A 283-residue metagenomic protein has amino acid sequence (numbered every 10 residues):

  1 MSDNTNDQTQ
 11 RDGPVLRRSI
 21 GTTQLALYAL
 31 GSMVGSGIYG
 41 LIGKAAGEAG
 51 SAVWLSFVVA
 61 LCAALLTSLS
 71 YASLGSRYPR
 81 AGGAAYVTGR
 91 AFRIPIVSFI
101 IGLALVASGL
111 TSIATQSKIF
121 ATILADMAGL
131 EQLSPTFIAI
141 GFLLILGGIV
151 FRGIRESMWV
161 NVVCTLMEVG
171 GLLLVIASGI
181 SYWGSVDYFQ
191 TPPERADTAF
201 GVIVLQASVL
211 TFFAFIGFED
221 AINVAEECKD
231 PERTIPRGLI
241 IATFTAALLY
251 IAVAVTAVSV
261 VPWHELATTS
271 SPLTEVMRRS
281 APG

Functional and structural regions predicted by a protein language model:
M1-G43, G47-S51, L65-L69, A81: Membrane-interface "cap" regions at the ends of multi-pass membrane proteins
D3, D7-R17, W54, G129-G141 (+1 more regions): Helix-loop-helix junctions that connect adjacent transmembrane segments in multi-pass membrane transporters
T22-G31, I38, L55, Y71 (+2 more regions): Residue-level signal for short hydrophobic patches within transmembrane helices of multi-pass membrane transporters
A26, L30, A84-A91, V276: A short amphipathic helical element positioned immediately N-terminal to and/or at the very start of a transmembrane
Y28, Y39, S68-A72, I101 (+5 more regions): Alpha-helical transmembrane segments and their lipid-water interface positions in multi-pass membrane proteins
Y39, R80, A104-I119, F215 (+2 more regions): Membrane-helix boundary/coupling elements in multi-pass transport proteins
K44-E48, S56, L65-L143, G148-F151 (+2 more regions): Hydrophobic transmembrane alpha-helices that form the core helical bundles of multi-pass secondary transporters
R155-V163: Interfacial loop-to-transmembrane-helix boundary motif in multi-pass membrane proteins
